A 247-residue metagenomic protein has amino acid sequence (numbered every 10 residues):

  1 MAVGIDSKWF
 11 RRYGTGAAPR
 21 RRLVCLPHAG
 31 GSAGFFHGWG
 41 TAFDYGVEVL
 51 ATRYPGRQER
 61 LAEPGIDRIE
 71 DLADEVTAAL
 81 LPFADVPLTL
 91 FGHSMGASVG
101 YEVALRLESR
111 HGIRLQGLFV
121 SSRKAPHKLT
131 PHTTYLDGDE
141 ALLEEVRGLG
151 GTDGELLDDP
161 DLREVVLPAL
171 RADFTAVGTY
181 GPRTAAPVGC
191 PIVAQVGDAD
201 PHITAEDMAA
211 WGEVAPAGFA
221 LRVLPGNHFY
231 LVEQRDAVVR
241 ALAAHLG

Functional and structural regions predicted by a protein language model:
M1-F91, M95-G247: Domain-scale detector for complete catalytic domains at protein termini or as standalone homologs
